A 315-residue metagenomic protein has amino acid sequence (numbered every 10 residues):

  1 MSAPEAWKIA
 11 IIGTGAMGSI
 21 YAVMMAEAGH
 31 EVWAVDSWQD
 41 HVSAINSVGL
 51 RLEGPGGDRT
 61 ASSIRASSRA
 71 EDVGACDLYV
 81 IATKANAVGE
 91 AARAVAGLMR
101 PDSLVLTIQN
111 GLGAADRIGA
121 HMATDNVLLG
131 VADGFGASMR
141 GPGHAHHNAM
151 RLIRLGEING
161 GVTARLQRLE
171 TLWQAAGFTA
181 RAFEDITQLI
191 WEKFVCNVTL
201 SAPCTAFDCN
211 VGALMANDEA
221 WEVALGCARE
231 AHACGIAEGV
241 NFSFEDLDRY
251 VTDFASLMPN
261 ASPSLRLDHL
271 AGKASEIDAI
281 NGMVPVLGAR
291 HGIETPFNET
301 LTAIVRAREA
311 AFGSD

Functional and structural regions predicted by a protein language model:
M1-D58: NAD(P)+-binding Rossmann beta1-loop-alpha1 motif at the extreme N-terminus of oxidoreductases
A3-E5, L225-D315: NAD(P)-dependent Rossmann-like dehydrogenase/reductase catalytic/cofactor-binding core
V23, E27, R93-G97, A120 (+2 more regions): Short, well-ordered alpha-helices that flank and scaffold nucleotide-derived cofactor binding pockets
E31, R51, T179, N241 (+1 more regions): Residue-level detector of anion-binding/catalytic polar loops
V35, R59-H144: Rossmann-like NAD(P)(H) cofactor-binding subdomain of soluble oxidoreductases
L98, A120-N126, G141-F244: Internal alpha-helical scaffold of NAD(P)-dependent oxidoreductase catalytic cores
